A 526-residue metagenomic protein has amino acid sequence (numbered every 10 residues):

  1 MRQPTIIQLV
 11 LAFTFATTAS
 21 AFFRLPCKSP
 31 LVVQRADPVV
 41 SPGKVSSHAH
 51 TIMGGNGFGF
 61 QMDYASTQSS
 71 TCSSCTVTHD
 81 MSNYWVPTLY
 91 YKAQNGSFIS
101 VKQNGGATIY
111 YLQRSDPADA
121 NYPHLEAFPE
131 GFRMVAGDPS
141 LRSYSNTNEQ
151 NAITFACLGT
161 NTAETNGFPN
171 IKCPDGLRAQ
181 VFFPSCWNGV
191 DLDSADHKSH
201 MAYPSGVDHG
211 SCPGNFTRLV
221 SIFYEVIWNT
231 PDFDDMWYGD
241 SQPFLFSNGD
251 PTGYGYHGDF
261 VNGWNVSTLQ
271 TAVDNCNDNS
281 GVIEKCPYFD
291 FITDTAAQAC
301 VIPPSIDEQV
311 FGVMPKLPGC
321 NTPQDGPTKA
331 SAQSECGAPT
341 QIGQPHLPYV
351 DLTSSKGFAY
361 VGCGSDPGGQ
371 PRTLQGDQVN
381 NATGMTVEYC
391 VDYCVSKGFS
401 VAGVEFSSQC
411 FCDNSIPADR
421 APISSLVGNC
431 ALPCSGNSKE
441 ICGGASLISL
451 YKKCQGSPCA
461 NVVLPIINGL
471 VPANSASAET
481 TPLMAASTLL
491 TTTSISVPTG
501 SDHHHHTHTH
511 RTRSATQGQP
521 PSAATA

Functional and structural regions predicted by a protein language model:
M1-F23, A515-A526: Fungal secretory targeting signals
M1-Q3, K172, T383: Amphipathic alpha-helical protein-protein interaction segments
A16, G57-F58, P139, N229 (+3 more regions): Conserved beta-strand elements of beta-rich interaction domains across eukaryotes, especially beta-propellers
S20-A21, S41, M53, M484-T491 (+2 more regions): Non-catalytic accessory regions used for complex assembly or targeting
F22-S47, T51-V181, N188-S355, G369 (+1 more regions): Primary mode marks residue(s) on the alpha4-beta5-alpha5 output face of response regulator receiver
F132, P184, S408-C410: Residue-level detector of short, conserved catalytic/binding motifs and their immediate flanks
S185, V190, N414-I416: Residues that form ligand- and interface-recognition hot spots within folded domains
Y224, Q333-L490, H503-H505, H510 (+1 more regions): Peripheral, non-catalytic regulatory segments
